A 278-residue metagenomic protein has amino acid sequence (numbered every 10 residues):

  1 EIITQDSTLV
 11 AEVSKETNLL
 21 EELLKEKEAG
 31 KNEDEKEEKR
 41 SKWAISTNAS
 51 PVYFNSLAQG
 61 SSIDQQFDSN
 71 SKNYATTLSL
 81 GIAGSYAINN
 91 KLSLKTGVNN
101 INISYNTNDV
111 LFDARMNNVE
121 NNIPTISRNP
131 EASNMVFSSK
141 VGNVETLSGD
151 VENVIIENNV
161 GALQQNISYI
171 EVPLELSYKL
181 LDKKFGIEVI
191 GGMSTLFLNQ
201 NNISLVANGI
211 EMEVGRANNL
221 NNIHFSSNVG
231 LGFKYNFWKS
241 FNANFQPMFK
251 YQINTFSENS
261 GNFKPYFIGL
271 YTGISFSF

Functional and structural regions predicted by a protein language model:
E1-F137: Conserved catalytic residues of ABC-type ATPase nucleotide-binding domains
K39-T47, N90-L92, S168-I170, K183-I187 (+3 more regions): Outer-envelope beta-barrel architecture signal
A49-L57, N100-S104, M193-N201, F249-T255 (+1 more regions): Transmembrane beta-strands of outer-membrane beta-barrel pores
A58-D64, T107-D113, N201-N208, T255-N262: Outer-membrane beta-barrel translocator domains and adjoining extracellular loop/strand segments of Gram-negative
K72-T77, Q164-Y169, N219-F225, N262-Y266: Short sequence motifs at beta-strands and strand-loop junctions characteristic of Gram-negative outer-membrane
L80-I88, V98-N100, V172-Y178, G191-T195 (+3 more regions): Residues on the lipid-exposed face of transmembrane beta-strands in outer-membrane beta-barrel proteins
N99-I103, I126, A132, L147-G149 (+1 more regions): Predominantly the C-terminal beta-signal and adjacent terminal strand-loop region of outer-membrane beta-barrel
Q165, Y178-K239: Outer-membrane beta-barrel transmembrane domain signature
